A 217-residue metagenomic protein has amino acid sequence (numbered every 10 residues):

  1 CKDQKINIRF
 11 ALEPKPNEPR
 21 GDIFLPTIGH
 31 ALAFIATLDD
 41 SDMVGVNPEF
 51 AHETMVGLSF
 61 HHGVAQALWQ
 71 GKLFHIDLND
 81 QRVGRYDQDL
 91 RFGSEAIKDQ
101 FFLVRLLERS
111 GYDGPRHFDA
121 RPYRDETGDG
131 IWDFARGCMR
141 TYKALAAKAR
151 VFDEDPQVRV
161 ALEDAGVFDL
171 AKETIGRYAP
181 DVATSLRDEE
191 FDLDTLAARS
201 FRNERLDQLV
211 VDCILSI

Functional and structural regions predicted by a protein language model:
D3-R9, D22-I217: Histidine-acidic metal/acid-base catalytic patches
F10-P16: Short, structured patches in soluble enzyme cores that scaffold and shape functional sites
P16-N17, I23: Substrate-binding cleft and catalytic face of glycoside hydrolase catalytic domains, especially the flexible beta-alpha
